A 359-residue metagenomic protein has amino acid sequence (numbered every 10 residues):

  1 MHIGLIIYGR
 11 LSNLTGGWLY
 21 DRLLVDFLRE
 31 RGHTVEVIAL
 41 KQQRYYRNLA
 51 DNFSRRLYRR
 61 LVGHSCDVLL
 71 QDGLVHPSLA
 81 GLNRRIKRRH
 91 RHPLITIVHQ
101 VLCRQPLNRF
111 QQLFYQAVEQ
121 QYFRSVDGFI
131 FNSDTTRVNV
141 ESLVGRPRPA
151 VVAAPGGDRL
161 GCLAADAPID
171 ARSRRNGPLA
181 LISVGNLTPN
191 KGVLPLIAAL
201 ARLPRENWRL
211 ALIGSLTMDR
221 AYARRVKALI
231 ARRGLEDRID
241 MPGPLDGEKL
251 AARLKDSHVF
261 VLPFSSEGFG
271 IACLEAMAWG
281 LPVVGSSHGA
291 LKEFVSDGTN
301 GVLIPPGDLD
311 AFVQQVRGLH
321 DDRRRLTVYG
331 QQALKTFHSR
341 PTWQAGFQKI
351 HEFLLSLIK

Functional and structural regions predicted by a protein language model:
R44, T135-T136, A153-A164: Short beta-strand->alpha-helix junction loop in the catalytic core of nucleotide-activated group-transfer enzymes
L107, E141, G156-G177: Acidic anion/phosphate-binding donor-loop and adjacent secondary structure in glycosyltransferase catalytic cores
Q111-F131: Membrane-proximal helix-turn-helix segments that form the acceptor-binding/catalytic region of lipid-linked
R172-K191, I197-L200, A211: Conserved donor-binding/catalytic core segment of Leloir-type glycosyltransferases
R209-K227, G243-P244: Glycosyltransferase donor-sugar binding loop
S265: Aromatic "clamp/platform" in nucleotide-sugar-dependent glycosyltransferases that forms part of the donor/acceptor
P282-G285, V295: Short hydrophobic beta-strand element within catalytic cores of glycosyltransferases and related nucleotide-activated
D297-G298, V302-L309, G318-R323: Conserved acidic donor-binding segment of nucleotide-sugar-dependent glycosyltransferases
